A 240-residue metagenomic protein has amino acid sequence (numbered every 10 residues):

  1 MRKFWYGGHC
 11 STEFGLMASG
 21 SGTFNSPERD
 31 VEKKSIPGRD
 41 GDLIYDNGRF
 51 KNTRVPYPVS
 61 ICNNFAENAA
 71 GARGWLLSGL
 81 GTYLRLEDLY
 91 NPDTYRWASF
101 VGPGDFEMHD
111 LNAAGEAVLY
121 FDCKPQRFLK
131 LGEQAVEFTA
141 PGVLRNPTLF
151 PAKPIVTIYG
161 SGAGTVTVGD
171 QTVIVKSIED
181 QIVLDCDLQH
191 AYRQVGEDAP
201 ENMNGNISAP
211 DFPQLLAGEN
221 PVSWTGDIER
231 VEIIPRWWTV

Functional and structural regions predicted by a protein language model:
M1-R2, L76-Y83, Y159-A163: A short, compositionally biased
M1-S35: Polar/acidic, low-complexity leader/linker segments enriched in S/T/G and N/D
R2-W5, D122-K124, Q214: Mixed-charge, glycine-accented linear interaction segment located at domain edges/termini
K34-F65, A113-R127, N220: Oligomerization/assembly interface segments of phage tail-like spikes and tubes
R49-T53, S78-L80, L111-G115, T148-F150 (+2 more regions): Solvent-exposed loop and beta-edge segments used for protein-protein assembly and interaction
S60-G102: Short, acidic/charged, Gly/Pro-enriched secondary-structure junctions
R85-R127, E133: Short beta-strand and beta-hairpin "edge-sheet" elements
L129-V240: Intrinsically disordered, low-complexity segments enriched in serine, threonine, and glycine
